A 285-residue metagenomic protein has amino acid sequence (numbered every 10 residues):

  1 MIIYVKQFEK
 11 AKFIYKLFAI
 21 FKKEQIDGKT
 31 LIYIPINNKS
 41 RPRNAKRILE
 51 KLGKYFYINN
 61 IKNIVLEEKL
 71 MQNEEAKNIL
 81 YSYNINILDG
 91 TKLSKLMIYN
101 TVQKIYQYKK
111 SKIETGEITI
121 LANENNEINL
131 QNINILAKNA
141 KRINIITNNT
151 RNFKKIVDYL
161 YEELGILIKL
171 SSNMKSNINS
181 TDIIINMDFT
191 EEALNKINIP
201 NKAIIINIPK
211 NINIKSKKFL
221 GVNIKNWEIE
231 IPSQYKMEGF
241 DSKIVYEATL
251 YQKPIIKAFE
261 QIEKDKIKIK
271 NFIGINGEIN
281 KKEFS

Functional and structural regions predicted by a protein language model:
Y4-N78, N276-S285: Metallocofactor- and cofactor-centric catalytic cores in central/energy metabolism, strongly enriched
V5-F8, P35-N37, L66-L70, L121-E124 (+3 more regions): Structural motif
F18, A203-S285: Adenosine-phosphate binding glycine-rich loop
L70-K77, N129, T150-V157, E192-L194 (+1 more regions): Short, charged/polar "capping" segments at the starts of alpha-helices and the immediately preceding loops
L80-L88, K92, K210-N211: Alpha-helix-loop-beta-strand connector modules within alpha/beta enzyme cores
N86-K104: A glycine-rich, Thr/Ser-enriched phosphate-binding loop motif common to dinucleotide/cofactor-binding enzymes
Q107-K175: Glycine-rich phosphate/diphosphate-binding loop of Rossmann-like nucleotide-binding domains
L164-S233: Rossmann-like adenosine-cofactor binding region
